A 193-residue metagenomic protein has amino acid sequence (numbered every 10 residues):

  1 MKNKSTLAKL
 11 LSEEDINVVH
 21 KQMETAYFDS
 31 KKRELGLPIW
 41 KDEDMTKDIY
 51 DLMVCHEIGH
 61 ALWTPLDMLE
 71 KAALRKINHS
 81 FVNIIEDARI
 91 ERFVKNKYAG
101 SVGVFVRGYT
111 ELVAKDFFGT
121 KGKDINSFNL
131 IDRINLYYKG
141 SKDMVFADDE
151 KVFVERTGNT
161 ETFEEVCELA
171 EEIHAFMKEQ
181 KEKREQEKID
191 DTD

Functional and structural regions predicted by a protein language model:
M1-D193: Short, functionally important secondary-structure microenvironments
